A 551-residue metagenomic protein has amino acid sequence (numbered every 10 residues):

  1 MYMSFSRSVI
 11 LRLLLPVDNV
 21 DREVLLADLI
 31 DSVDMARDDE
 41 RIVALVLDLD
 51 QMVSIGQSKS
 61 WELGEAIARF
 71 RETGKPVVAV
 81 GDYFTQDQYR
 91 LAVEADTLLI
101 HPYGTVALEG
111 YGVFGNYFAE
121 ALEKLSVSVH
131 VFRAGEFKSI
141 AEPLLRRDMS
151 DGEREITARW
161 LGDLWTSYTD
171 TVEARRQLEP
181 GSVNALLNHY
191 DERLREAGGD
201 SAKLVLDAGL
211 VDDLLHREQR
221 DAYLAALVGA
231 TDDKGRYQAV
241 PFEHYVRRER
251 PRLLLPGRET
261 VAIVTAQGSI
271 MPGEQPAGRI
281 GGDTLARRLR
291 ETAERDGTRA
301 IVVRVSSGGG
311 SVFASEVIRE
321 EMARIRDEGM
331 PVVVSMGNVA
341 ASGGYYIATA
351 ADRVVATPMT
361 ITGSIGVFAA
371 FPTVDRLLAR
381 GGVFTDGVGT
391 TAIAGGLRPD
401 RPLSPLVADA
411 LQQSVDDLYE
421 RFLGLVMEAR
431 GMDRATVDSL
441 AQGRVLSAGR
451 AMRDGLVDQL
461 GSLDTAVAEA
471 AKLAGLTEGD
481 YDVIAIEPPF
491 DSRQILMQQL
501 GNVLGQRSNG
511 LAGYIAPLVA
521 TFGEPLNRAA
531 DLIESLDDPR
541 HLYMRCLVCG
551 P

Functional and structural regions predicted by a protein language model:
M1-G115, R252-L377: Cleft-lining beta-strand/loop regions that shape enzyme active-site pockets
M1-L11, V17-L29, Y103, G112-A202 (+6 more regions): Intrinsically disordered, low-complexity segments enriched in small/flexible residues
D96-T97, D212-D213, A300, D352-R353 (+3 more regions): Well-ordered beta-strand positions
R176-P180, V426-A435: Hydrophobic, secondary-structure "cap" segments at the distal end of domains
A185-L206, A351, D438-L456: Acidic helix/loop microenvironments that form the catalytic cleft of cell-wall polysaccharide enzymes
P358-G366, G395-Q412: Short beta-alpha connecting loops at secondary-structure transitions that line or flank enzyme active sites
V374-D386, T390, P399: Conserved phosphate-handling catalytic cores of large alpha/beta enzymes
A408-D409, Q413-R430: Alpha-helical coiled-coil heptad-repeat segments
